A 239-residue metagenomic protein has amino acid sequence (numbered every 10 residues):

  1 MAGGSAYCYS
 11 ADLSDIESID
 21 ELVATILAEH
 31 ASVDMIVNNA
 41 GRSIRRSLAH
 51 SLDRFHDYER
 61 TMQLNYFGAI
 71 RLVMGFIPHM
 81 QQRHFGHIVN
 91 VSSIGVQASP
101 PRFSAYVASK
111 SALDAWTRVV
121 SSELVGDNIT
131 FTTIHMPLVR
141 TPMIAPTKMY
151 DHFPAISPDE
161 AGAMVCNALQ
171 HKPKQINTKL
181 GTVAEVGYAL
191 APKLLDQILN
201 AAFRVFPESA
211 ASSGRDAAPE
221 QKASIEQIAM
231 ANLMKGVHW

Functional and structural regions predicted by a protein language model:
A2-Y7, T25-N38, I44: A glycine-rich helix->loop->beta "capping" turn within Rossmann-like NAD(P)(H)-dependent oxidoreductase domains
S10-E21, F55: The beta1-alpha1 cofactor-binding region of Rossmann-like NAD(H)/NADP(H)-dependent oxidoreductases
S43-E59, R102: Conserved mid-core segment of classical short-chain dehydrogenase/reductases
V73, S109: Active-site helix of classical SDR
S93: Residue(s) in the substrate-gating loop at a strand-loop-helix junction that position the organic substrate next
A98, V119-T130: Active-site-adjacent segment of SDR/Rossmann-fold oxidoreductases
T133, Y150-A189, K193, Q197 (+2 more regions): C-terminal helical subdomain
